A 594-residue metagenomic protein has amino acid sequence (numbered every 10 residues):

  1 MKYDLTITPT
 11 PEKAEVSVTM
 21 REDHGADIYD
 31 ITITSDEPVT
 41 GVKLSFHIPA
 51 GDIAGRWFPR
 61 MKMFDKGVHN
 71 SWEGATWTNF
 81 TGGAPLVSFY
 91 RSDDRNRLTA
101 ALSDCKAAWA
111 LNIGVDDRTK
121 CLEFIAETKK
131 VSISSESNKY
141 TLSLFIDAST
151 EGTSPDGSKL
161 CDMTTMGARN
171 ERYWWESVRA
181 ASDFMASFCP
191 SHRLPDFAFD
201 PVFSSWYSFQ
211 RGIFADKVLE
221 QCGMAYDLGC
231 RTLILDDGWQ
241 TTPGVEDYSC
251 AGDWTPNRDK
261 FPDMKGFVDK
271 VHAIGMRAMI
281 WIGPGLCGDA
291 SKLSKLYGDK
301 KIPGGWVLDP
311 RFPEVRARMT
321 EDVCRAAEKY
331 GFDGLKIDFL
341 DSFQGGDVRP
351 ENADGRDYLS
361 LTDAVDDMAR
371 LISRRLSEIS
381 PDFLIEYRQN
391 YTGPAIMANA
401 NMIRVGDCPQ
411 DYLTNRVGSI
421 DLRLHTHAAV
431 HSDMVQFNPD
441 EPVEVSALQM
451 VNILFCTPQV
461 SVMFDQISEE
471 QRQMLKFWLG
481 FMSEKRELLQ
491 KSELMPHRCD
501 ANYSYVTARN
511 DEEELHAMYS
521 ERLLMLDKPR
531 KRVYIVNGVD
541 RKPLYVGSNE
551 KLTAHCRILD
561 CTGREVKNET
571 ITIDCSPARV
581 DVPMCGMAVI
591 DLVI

Functional and structural regions predicted by a protein language model:
M1-M185, C189, N415, S548 (+5 more regions): N-terminal accessory beta-strand-rich subdomains and adjacent acidic, glycine-rich linkers that precede catalytic cores
D147, G152, D156, M368-M584: Active-site-proximal substrate-binding groove within the catalytic cores of carbohydrate-active enzymes
Y173-P190, T232-D237, D259-G304, D382-E386 (+1 more regions): Glycine-rich, aromatic-flanked loop segments that form ligand/cofactor-binding clefts across common enzyme folds
A198-D200, Y207-R211, D269, R277-Y330 (+1 more regions): Active-site-adjacent "subsite" loops/lids of carbohydrate-active enzymes
F199-S205, L233-L235, A278-I282, L335-I337 (+2 more regions): Hydrophobic faces of well-ordered beta-strands that scaffold small-molecule active sites in alpha/beta enzyme cores
D200-D216, Y248-P262, I302-T320, P350-V365: The substrate-binding groove and active-site-proximal loops of carbohydrate-active enzymes, especially glycoside
W206-Y207, L228, D236-F261, I280-V307 (+3 more regions): Aromatic-lined carbohydrate-binding surfaces of glycoside hydrolases
K217-T241, K329-D333: Catalytic domains of carbohydrate-active enzymes, especially glycoside hydrolases
